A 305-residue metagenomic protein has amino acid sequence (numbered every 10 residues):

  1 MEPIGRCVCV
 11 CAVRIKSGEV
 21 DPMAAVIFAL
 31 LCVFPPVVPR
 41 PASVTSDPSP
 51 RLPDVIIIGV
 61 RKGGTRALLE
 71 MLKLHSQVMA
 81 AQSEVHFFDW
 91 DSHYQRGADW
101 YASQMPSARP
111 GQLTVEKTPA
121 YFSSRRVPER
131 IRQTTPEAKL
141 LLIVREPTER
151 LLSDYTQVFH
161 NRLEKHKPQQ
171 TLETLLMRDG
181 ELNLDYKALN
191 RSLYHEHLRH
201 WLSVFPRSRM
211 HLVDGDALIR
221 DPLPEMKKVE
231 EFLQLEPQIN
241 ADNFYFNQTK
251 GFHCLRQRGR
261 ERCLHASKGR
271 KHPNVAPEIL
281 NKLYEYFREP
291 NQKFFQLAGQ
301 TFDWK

Functional and structural regions predicted by a protein language model:
M1-C7, A12-F122, T134-A138, P147-T171: PAPS-dependent sulfotransferase catalytic core
D47-S49, L175-N183, S267-E278: Short glycine/proline-rich turn/loop motifs
D54-V55, V60-R61, R66-L69, K73 (+6 more regions): A generic "structured core" feature
G64-T65, Y101, V115, I131 (+7 more regions): Generic structural signal for small/hydrophobic residues in well-ordered secondary structure, especially within
Q95-A98, S124-R125, H195, P277: Structural motif corresponding to alpha-helix initiation and N-cap regions
A98-M105, P128, L198-R199, N291: Generic structural signal for well-ordered alpha-helices, preferentially at hydrophobic/aromatic core positions
R126-E129, Q133, E137-L142, E149-N243: PAPS-dependent sulfotransferase catalytic domain
R199-E285, E289-Q292, D303-K305: The conserved 3'-phosphoadenosine-5'-phosphosulfate
